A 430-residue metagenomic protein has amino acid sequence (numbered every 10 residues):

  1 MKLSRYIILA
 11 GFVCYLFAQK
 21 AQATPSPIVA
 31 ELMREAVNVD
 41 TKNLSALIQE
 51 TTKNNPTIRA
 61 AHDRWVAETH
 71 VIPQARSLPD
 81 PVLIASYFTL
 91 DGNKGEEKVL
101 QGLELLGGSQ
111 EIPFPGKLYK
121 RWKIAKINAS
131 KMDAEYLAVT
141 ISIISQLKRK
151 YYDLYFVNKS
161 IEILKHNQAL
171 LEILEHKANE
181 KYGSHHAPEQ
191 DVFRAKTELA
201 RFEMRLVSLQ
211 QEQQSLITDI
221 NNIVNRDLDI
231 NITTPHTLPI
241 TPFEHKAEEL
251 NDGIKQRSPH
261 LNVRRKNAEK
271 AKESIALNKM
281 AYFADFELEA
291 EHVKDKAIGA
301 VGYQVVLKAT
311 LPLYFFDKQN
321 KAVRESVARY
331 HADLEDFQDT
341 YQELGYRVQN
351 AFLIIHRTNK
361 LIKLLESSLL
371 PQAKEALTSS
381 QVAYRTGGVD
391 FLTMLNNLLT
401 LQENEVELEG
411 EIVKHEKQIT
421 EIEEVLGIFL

Functional and structural regions predicted by a protein language model:
K2-L3, A36, Y136-K255, A351-I354 (+2 more regions): Periplasmic alpha-helical coiled-coil/stalk elements that build and connect Gram-negative outer-membrane
I8-Y15: Bacterial N-terminal signal peptides
A21-V82, Y87, I112, D227-K272 (+3 more regions): Bacterial Sec-pathway N-terminal export signals of envelope proteins
P25-T41, I84-R121, T233-E244, E287-R324: Small/polar, glycine/serine/threonine/aspartate-rich low-complexity segments that form flexible
Q49-R59, V66-P81, G95, L106-K123 (+7 more regions): A glycine-/polar-enriched beta->alpha junction
A60-I72, V139, I143-L164, I173 (+5 more regions): Amphipathic alpha-helical coiled-coil segments
K123-K126, E189-T197, F391-L399: Short, charged, amphipathic alpha-helical segments
